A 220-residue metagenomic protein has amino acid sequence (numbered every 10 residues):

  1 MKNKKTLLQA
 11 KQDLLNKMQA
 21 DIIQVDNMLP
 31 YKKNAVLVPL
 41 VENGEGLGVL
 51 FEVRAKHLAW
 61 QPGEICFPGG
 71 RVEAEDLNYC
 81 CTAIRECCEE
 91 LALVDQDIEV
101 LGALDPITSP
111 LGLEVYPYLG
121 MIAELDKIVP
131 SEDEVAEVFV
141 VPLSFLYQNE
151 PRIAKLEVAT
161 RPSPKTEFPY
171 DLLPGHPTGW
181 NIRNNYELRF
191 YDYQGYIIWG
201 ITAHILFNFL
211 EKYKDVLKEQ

Functional and structural regions predicted by a protein language model:
M1-C66, R71-E114, M121-E124, S144 (+2 more regions): N-terminal leader/linker segments that precede catalytic domains of diphosphate-processing enzymes
V115-P117, E137: Conserved active-site beta-strand-loop modules that form the wall/rim of enzyme catalytic pockets and either contain
I128-F168: Acidic, glycine-rich loop-and-strand cores that form catalytic or ligand-binding grooves in diverse globular domains
